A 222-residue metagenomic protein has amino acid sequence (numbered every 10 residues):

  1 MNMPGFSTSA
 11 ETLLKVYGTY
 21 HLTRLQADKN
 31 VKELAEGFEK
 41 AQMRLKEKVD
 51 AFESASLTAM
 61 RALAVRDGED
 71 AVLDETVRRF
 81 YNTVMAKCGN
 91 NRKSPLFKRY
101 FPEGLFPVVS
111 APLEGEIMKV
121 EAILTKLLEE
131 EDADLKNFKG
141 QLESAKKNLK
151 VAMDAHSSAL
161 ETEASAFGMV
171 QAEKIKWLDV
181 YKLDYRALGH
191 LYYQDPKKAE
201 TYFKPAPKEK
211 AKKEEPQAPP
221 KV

Functional and structural regions predicted by a protein language model:
M1-V222: Basic/polar low-complexity intrinsically disordered segments
